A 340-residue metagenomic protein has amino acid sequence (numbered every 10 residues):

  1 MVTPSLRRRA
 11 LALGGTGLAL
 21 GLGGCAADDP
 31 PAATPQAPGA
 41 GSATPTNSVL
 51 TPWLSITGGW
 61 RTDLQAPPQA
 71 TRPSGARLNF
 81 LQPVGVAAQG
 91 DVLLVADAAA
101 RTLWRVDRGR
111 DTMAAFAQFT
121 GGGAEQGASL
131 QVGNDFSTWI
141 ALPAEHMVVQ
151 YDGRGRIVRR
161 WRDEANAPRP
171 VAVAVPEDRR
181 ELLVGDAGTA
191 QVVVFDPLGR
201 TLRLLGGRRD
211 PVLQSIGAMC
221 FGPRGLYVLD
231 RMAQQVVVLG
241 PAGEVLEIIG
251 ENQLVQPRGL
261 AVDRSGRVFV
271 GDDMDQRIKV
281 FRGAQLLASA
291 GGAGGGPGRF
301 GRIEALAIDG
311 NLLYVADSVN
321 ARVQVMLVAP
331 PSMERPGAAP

Functional and structural regions predicted by a protein language model:
M1-G17: N-terminal secretory signal peptides and thylakoid transit peptides that target proteins across membranes
A26-D29: Bacterial signal peptide processing site
P68-A76, T112-T120, I157-D163, T201-R209 (+2 more regions): A short beta-strand motif characteristic of beta-propeller blades
A76-Q89, G121-N134, E164-D178, D210-R224 (+2 more regions): Beta-rich, blade/repeat-based domains predominating in secreted/periplasmic proteins but also intracellular
L93-V95, S137-I140, E181-V184, L226-V228 (+2 more regions): Conserved beta-propeller blade signature
A98, P143, A187, R231 (+2 more regions): Short loop/turn segments immediately following the C-termini of beta-strands
D107-D111, D152-R156, D196-R200, G240-E244 (+2 more regions): Short loop/turn segments that connect beta-strands within beta-propeller blades
G301-P340: Blade-level signature of beta-propeller repeat domains, shared across WD40, Kelch, NHL, RCC1 and BNR/Asp-box propellers
